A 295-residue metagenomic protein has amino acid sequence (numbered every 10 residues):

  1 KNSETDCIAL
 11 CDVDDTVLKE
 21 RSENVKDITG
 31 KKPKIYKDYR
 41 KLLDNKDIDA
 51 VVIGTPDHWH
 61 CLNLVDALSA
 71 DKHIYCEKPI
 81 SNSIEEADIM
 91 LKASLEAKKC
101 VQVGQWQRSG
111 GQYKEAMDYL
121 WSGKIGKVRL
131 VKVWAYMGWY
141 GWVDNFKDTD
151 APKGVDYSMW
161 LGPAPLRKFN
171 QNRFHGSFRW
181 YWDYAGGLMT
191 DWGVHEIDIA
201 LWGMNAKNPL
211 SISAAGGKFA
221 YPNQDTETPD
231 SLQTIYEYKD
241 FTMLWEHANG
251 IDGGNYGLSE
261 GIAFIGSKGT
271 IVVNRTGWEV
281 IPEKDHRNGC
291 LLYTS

Functional and structural regions predicted by a protein language model:
K1-C76, N82-C100: N-terminal glycine-/serine-/threonine-rich beta1-alpha1-beta2 phosphate-ribose binding loop of Rossmann-like
C7-C11, V52-I53, Y75-C76, N82 (+6 more regions): Structural recognition of the beta-strand scaffold that forms the well-ordered cores of secreted hydrolase catalytic
L18, W59, Y75, D88 (+12 more regions): Tryptophan-centric aromatic hotspots in well-structured domains and transmembrane helices
S69, S94-E96, V155, H175 (+4 more regions): Short, solvent-exposed loop/turn segments at the edges of secondary structure
H73-Y75, I80-M159: A contiguous active-site-proximal alpha/beta segment in oxidoreductase catalytic domains
S158-F241, I251-N255: Rossmann-like dinucleotide-binding domain that binds NAD(P)(H)
I262, T276-D285: Short polybasic amphipathic segments
Y293-T294: Conserved small/polar residues in nucleotide/adenosyl-binding loops
